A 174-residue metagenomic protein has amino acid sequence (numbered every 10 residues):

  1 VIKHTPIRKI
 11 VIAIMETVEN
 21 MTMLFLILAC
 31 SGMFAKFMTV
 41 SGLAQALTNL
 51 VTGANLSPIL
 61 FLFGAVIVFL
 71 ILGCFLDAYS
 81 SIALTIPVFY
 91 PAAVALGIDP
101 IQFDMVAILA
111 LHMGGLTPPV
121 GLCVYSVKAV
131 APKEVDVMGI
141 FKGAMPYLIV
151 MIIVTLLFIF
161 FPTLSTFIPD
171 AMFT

Functional and structural regions predicted by a protein language model:
V1-T174: Alpha-helical transmembrane segments of multi-pass membrane transport proteins
